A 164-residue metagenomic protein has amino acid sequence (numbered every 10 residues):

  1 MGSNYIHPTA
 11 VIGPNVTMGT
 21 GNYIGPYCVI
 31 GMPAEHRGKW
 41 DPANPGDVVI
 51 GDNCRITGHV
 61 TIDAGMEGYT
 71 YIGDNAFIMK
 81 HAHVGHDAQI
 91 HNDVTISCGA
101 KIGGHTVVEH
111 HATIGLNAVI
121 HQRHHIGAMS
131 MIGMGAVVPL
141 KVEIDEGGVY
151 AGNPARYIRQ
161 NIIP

Functional and structural regions predicted by a protein language model:
M1-Y5, V11, T17, Y23-V48 (+6 more regions): Glycine-rich hexapeptide-repeat left-handed beta-helix
G85: Short metal-binding segments enriched for Cys and/or His
